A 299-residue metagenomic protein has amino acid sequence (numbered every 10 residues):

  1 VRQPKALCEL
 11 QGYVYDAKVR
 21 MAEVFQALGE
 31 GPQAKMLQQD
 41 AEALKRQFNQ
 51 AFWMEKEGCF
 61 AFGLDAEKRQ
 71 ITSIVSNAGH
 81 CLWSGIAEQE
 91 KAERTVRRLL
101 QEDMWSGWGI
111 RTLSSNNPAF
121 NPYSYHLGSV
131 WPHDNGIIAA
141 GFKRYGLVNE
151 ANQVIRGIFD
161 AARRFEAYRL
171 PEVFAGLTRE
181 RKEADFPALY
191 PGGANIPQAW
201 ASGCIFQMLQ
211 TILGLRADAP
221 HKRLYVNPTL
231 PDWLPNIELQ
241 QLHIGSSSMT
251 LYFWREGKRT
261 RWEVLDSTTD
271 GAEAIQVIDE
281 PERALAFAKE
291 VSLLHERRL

Functional and structural regions predicted by a protein language model:
V1-A6, R46-V130, R163-L189, Q207 (+5 more regions): Extended glycan-interaction surfaces of carbohydrate-active proteins
R2, E9, G29-Q39, R69 (+6 more regions): A structural signal for alpha-helical segments
K5-D16, S73-S76, H126-I137, A199-G203: Aromatic- and histidine-enriched alpha-helix N-cap/loop-to-helix transition segments that scaffold the rims
L10-G31, H80-E90, N135-E150, Q207-R216: Well-ordered alpha-helical scaffold segments within catalytic/enzyme domains
E23, F159-D160: Amphipathic alpha-helical segments of tetratricopeptide repeats
V24-A51, E55, F142-Q153, H221 (+1 more regions): Beta-rich accessory regions
G128-N135, Y145-I155, A162-A167: Active-site-proximal binding-pocket segments
P191-E238: Catalytic cores of secreted or luminal carbohydrate-active enzymes
